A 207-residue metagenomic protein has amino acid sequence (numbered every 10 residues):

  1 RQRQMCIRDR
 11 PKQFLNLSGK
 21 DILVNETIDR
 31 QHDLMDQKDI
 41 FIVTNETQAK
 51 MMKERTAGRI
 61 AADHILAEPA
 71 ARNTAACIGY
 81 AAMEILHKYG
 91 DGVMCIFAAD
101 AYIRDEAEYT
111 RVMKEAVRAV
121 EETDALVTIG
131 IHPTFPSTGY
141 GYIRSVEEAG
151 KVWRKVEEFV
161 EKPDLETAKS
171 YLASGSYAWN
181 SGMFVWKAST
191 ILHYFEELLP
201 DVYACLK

Functional and structural regions predicted by a protein language model:
R1, V43, C95-A98, T128-H132 (+2 more regions): Short beta-strand segments
Q2-I7: Short, small-residue-biased leader/transition segments that mark boundaries at the very start of proteins
R8-L15: Conserved N-terminal glycine-rich FAD pyrophosphate-binding loop of Rossmann-like flavoproteins
F14, I65, L126-T128: Conserved beta-strand scaffold positions in the cores of enzyme catalytic domains, especially in NTP/NDP-utilizing
N16-A98, R104-E108, K114: Conserved N-terminal catalytic core of the sugar/cofactor nucleotidyltransferase
Q37-K38, A61-A62, Y89-G92, E122-L126 (+3 more regions): Short coil/turn connectors at secondary-structure junctions
D105-S137: Conserved donor-nucleotide/metal-binding helix-loop-beta segment in metal-dependent transferases, i.e., the alpha-helix
Y142-K207: Catalytic core of tubulin tyrosine ligase-like
